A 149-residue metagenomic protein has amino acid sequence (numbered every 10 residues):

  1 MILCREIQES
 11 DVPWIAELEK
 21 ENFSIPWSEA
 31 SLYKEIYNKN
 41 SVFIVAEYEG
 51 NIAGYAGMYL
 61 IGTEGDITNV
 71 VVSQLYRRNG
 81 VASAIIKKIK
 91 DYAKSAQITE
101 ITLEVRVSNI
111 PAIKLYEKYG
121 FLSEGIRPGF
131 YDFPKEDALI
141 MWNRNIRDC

Functional and structural regions predicted by a protein language model:
L3-L75, I86-K88, Y92, A96 (+1 more regions): Acetyl-CoA-dependent GNAT
Q8, S73, R77, E104-S108 (+1 more regions): Residue-level recognition of the GNAT/N-acetyltransferase active site
P26, N79, F133-K135: Non-catalytic, surface-exposed connector residues within folded enzymatic/regulatory domains
A30, E104, E117, L122-A138: Conserved catalytic-core motifs of GNAT/GCN5-like acyltransferases
G65, N79, D137-L139: Glycine-centered loop/turn positions within well-structured domains that cap or flank conserved ligand/cofactor-binding
V72, R78-D91, I110, K114-K118: Conserved acetyl-CoA-binding loop-helix of GNAT-fold acetyltransferases
T99, R106-I110, G129-C149: C-terminal "cap" of GNAT-fold acetyltransferases
